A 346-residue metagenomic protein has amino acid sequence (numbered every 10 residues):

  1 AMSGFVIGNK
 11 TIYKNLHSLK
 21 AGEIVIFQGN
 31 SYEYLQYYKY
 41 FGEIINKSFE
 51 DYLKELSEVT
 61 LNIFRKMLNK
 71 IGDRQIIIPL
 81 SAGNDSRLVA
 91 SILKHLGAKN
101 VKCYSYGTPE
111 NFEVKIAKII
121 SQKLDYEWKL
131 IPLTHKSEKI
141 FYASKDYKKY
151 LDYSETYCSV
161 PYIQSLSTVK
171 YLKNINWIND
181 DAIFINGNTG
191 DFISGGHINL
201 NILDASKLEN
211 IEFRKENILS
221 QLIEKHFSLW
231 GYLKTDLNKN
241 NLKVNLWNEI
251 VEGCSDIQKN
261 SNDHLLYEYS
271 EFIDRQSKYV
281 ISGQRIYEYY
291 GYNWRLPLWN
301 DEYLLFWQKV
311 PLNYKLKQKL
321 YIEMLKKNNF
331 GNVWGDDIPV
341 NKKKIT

Functional and structural regions predicted by a protein language model:
A1-L80, N84-K136: Cysteine-centered catalytic environments shared across enzyme families
K20, D51, E55-V59, N84 (+12 more regions): Generic recognition of stable, solvent-exposed alpha-helical segments in well-folded globular domains
N84-D85, P109-N111, H135-E138, N188-I193 (+3 more regions): Short, solvent-exposed loop/turn segments at secondary-structure junctions
L96, I120, K145-K149, G195-R214 (+1 more regions): Short secondary-structure boundary/capping segments
V114, K118-S154, K243, E249 (+1 more regions): A conserved beta-strand->alpha-helix junction
A143-N201: Extended catalytic-interface subdomain
I211-K342: Conserved glycine-rich, hydrophobic/aromatic-active-site segments that form phosphate/pyrophosphate or metal-binding
